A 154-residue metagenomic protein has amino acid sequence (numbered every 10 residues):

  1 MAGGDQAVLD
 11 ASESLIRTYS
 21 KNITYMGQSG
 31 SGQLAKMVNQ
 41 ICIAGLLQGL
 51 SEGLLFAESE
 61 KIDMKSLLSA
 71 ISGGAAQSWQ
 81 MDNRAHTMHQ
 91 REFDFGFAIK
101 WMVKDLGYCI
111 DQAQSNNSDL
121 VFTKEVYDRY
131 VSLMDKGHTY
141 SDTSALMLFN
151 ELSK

Functional and structural regions predicted by a protein language model:
M1-A35, A44-Q77, N116: Internal alpha-helical scaffold of NAD(P)-dependent oxidoreductase catalytic cores
D10, E151-K154: Hydrophobic alpha-helical segments
S29, Q77-T143, L152: Interdomain hinge/lid region at the active-site interface of Rossmann-like NAD(P)-dependent oxidoreductases
Q33-M37, G49, W101-M102, T139: Hydrophobic transmembrane-helix microenvironments that flank and shape a buried ionizable site
K36, S66-S69, E125-D128, A145: Amphipathic alpha-helical interaction segments
F56-A57, Q112-A113, F149: Helix-loop "lid/cap" segments that line or gate small-molecule binding pockets
